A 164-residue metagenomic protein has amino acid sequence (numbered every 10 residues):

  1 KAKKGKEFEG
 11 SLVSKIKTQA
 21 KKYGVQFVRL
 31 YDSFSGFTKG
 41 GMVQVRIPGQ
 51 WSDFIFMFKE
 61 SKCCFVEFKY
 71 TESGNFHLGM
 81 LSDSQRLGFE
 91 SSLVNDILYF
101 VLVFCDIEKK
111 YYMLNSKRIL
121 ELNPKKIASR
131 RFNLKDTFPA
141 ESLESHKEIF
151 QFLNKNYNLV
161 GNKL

Functional and structural regions predicted by a protein language model:
K1, F132-L164: Charged phosphate-binding loop/patch that engages nucleotide di/tri-phosphates or the phosphate backbone of nucleic
K1-V45: Acidic-basic catalytic patches of nuclease active cores, encompassing PD-(D/E)XK and other metal-cofactor nuclease
V28-L30, F65-F68, L102: Short, conserved beta-strand edge motifs with alternating hydrophobic and charged residues
V45-M57: Basic/aromatic recognition patch in beta-strand/loop cores that engages polyanionic ligands
F54-F56, S61-S73: Conserved catalytic cores of phosphodiester-cleaving nucleases, focusing on short active-site segments
T71-S91: Mg2+/Mn2+-dependent nuclease catalytic core
E90-E121: Nucleic-acid nuclease catalytic cores
L114-K135: Short, electropositive alpha-helical surface patch
